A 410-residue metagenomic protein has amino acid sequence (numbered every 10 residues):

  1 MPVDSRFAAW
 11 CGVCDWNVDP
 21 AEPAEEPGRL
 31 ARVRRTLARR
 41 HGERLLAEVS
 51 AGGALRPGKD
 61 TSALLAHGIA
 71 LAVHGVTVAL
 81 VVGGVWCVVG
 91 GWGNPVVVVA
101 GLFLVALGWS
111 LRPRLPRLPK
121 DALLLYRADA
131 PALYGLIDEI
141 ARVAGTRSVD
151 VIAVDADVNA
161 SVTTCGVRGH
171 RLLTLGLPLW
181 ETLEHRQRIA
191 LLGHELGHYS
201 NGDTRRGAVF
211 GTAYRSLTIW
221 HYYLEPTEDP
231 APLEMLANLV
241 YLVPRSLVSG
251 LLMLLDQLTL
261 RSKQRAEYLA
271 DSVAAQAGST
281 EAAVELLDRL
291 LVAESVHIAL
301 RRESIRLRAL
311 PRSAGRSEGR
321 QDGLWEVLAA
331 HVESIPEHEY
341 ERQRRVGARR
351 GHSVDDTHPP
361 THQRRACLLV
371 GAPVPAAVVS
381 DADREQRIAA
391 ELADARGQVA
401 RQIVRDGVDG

Functional and structural regions predicted by a protein language model:
M1-A24, G28-T36, L233-D256, K263 (+3 more regions): Cytosolic-facing loops and C-terminal tails of multi-pass membrane proteins
M1-S161, G166, H362, P373-G410: Hydrophobic or amphipathic, alpha-helical segments that drive membrane association/targeting
R171: His/Asp/Glu-rich metal-coordinating catalytic cores of metallo-dependent phosphodiesterases/hydrolases acting on
L175-A190, L258: Short pre-active-site segment immediately N-terminal to the catalytic Zn-binding motif
L196-G211: Catalytic Zn2+-binding segment of zinc metalloproteases
A213-E234: Post-HExxH zinc-binding segment in Zn-dependent metallohydrolases
